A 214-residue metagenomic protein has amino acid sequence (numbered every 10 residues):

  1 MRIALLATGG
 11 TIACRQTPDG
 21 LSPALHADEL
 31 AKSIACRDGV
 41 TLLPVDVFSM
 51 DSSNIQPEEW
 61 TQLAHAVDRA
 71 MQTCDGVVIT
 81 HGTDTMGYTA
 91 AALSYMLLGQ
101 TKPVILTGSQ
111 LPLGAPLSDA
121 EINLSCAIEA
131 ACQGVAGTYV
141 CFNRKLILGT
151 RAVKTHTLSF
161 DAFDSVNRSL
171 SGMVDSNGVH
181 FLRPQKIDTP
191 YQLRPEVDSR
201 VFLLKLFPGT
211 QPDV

Functional and structural regions predicted by a protein language model:
M1-R69: ATP/NTP phosphate-donor binding region
R2, L6-G10, H26, L30-C36 (+1 more regions): Accessory alpha-helical/coil subdomains and C-terminal extensions that flank or cap enzyme catalytic cores
G9-G10, V78, A127, R144: Buried hydrophobic positions in well-ordered alpha/beta secondary-structure cores of metabolic enzymes
G10-I12, G82-G87, K145-I147: Gly/Ser/Thr-rich loops at beta-strand to alpha-helix junctions that form or flank small-molecule/cofactor-binding
C14-R15, T85-A90, A120-L124: Short glycine/serine/threonine-rich phosphate/pyrophosphate-binding segments that cradle anionic phosphate groups
Q72-M86: Short acidic, glycine-rich surface-loop motifs adjacent to enzyme active sites
G82-K102: Short Gly/Thr/Asp-enriched flexible loops that form oxyanion-binding sites at enzyme active sites
L106-D175: Internal gly/pro-rich beta-alpha loop/helix module that stabilizes soluble enzyme cofactors or their anionic handles
